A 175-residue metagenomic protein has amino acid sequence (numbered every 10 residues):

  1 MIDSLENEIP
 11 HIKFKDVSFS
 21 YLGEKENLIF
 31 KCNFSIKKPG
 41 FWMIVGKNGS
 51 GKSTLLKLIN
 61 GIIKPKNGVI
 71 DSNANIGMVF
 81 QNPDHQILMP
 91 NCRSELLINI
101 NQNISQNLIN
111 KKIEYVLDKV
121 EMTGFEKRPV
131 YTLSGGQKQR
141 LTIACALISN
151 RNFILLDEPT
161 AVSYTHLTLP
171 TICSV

Functional and structural regions predicted by a protein language model:
I2-F14, S18-K31: A short, flexible loop at the N-terminus of ABC-type nucleotide-binding domains that lies
V45-K47: The feature captures the beta-strand-to-loop junction immediately N-terminal to the Walker
N60: Helix-to-loop junction immediately C-terminal to a conserved catalytic motif
N107-F125: Conserved ABC ATPase "signature" region
P129-L133, Q137: Conserved ABC ATPase signature
A146-L147: ABC ATPase C-loop
I154-E158: Catalytic Walker B motif of ABC-type/P-loop ATPase nucleotide-binding domains
H166-V175: Single conserved hydrophobic/aromatic residue that forms the stacking wall/gate of nucleotide- or nucleobase-binding
